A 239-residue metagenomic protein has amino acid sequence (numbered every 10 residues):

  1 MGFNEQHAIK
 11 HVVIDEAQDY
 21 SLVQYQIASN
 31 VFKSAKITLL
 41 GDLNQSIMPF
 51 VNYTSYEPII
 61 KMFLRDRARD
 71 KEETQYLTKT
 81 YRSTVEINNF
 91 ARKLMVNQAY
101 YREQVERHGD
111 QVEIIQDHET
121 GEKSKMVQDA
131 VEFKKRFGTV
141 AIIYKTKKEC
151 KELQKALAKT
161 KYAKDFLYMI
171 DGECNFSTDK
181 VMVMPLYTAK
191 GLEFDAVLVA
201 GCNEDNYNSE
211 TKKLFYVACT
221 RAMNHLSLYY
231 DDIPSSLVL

Functional and structural regions predicted by a protein language model:
F3-H7, H11, Q18-L239: Conserved helicase motor core of SF1/SF2 NTP-dependent helicases
